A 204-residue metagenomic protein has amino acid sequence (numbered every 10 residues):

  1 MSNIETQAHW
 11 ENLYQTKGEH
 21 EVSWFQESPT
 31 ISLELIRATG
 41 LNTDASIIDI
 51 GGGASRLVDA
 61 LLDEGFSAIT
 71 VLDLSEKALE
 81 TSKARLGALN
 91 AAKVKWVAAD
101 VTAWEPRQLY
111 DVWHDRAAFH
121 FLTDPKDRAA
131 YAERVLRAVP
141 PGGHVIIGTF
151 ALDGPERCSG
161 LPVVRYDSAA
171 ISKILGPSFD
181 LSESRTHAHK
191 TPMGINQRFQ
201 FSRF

Functional and structural regions predicted by a protein language model:
M1-Q108, L122-A138, G143-F204: Class I (Rossmann-like) S-adenosyl-L-methionine-dependent methyltransferase catalytic domain, capturing the SAM-binding
D111: Conserved acidic residues
H114: A conserved beta-strand element that flanks and buttresses the S-adenosyl-L-methionine
A117-F121: Short catalytic micro-motifs in class I SAM-dependent methyltransferases
